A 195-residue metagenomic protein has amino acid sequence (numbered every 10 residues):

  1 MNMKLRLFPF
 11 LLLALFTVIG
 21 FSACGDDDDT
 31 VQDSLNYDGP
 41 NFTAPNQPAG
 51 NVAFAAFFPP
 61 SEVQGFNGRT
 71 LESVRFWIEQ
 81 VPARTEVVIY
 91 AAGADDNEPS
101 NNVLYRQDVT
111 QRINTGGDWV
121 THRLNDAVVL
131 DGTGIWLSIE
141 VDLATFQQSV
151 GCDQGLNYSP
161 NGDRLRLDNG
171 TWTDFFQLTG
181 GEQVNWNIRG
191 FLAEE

Functional and structural regions predicted by a protein language model:
M1-L11: Bacterial N-terminal signal peptides that target proteins for export
I19-A23: C-terminal motif of bacterial Sec signal peptides marking the signal peptidase cleavage site
G25-N97, G134, V141-E195: Beta-sheet-rich sandwich/jelly-roll-like modules and their strand-loop junctions
A56-P60, S73, Y105-D108, T121-L124: Short structured motifs
N101-N114: Solvent-exposed serine/threonine-rich low-complexity stretches and specific carbohydrate-binding patches
I113-W119, S159-R164: Short, surface-exposed linear segments at secondary-structure transitions and domain or protein termini
D118-G134, L143-A144: Short, surface-exposed tryptophan/glycine-enriched loops that mediate extracellular molecular recognition
